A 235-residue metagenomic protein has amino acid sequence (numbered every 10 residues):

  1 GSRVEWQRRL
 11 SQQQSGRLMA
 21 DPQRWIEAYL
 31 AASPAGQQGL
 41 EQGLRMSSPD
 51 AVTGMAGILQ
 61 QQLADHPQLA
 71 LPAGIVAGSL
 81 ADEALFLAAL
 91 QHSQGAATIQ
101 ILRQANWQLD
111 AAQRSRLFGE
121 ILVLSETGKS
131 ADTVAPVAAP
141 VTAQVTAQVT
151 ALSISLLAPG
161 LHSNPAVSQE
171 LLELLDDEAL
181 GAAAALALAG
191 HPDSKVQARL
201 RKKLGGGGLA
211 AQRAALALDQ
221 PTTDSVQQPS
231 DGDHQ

Functional and structural regions predicted by a protein language model:
G1-S11: Post-signal peptide N-terminal segment of secreted/secretory-pathway proteins
R9-R17, Q23-L80, A84-A112, R116-L124 (+5 more regions): Structural detector for internal amphipathic alpha-helices that build alpha-solenoid repeat scaffolds
L87, E126, A135-A143, Q169-D176 (+1 more regions): HEAT/HEAT-like alpha-solenoid repeats
F118, A131-V134, V167-S168: Core helices of alpha-solenoid repeat scaffolds
S125-G128, E178, K195, G207: Alpha-helical junction/boundary sensor with strong preference for TPR arrays
Q144, Q148, H162-Q169, D176-A179: Surface-exposed, polar/charged faces of alpha-helical domains in mature secreted/periplasmic/lumenal proteins
E170-L171, D176-K203: C-terminal structured domain segments
V196, R201-Q235: Eukaryotic acidic, Ser/Thr-rich intrinsically disordered low-complexity regions
